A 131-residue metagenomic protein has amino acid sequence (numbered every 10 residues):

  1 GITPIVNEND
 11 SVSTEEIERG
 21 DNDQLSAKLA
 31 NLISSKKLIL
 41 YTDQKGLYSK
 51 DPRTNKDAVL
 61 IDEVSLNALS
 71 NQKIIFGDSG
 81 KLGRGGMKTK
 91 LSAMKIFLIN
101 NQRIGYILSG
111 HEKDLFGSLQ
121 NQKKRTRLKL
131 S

Functional and structural regions predicted by a protein language model:
G1-S131: C-terminal catalytic "cap/lid" subdomain
